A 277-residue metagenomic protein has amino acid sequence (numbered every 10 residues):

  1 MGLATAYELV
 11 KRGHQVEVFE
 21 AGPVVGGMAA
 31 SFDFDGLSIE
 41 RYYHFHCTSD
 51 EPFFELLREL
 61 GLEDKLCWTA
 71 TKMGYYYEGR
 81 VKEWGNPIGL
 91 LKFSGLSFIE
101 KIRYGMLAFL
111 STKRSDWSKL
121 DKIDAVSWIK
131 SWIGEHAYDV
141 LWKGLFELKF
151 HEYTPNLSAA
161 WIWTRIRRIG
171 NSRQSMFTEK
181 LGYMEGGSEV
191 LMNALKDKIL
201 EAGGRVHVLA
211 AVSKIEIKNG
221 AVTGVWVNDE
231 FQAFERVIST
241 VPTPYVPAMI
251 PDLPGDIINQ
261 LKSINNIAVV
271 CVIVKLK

Functional and structural regions predicted by a protein language model:
G2-L3: N-terminal Rossmann-fold NAD(P) dinucleotide-binding loop
Y7, K11, D197, P251: Short, well-ordered alpha-helices that flank and scaffold nucleotide-derived cofactor binding pockets
V10-F34: Glycine-rich FAD pyrophosphate-binding loop
F32-E40, Q174, G255: Short glycine/proline- and charge-enriched loop/turn segments that cap or connect secondary-structure elements
D35-D116: Dinucleotide-binding Rossmann-like beta1-alpha1 core, especially the glycine-rich loop that anchors the ADP
P52-E83, I133-Y138, I199-V206, S213-T223: Feature captures the FAD/FMN-dependent oxidoreductase FAD-binding
M106-I215: Active-site/ligand-binding neighborhood in enzyme catalytic cores
K214-K277: Central helical "cap/lid" subdomain
